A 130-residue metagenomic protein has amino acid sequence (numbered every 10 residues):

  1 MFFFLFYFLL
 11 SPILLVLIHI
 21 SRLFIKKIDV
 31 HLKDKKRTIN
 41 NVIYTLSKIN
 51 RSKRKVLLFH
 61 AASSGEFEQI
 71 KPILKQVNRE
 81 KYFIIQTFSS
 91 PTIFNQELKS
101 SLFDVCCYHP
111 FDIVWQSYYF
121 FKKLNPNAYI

Functional and structural regions predicted by a protein language model:
M1-I39: A transmembrane-helix-recognition feature enriched in membrane-embedded lipid enzymes and envelope glyco-/phospholipid
I28-I49, K53-I130: Active-site and donor-binding regions of nucleotide-sugar-utilizing enzymes
